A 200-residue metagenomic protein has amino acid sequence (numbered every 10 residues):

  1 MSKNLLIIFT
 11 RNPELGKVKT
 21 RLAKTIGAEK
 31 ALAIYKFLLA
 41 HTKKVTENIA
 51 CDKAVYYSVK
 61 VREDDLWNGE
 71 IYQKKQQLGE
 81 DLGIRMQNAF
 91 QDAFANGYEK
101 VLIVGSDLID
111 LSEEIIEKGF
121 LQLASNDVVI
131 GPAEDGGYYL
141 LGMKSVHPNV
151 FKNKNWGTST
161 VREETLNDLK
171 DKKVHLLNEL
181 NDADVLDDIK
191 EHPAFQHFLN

Functional and structural regions predicted by a protein language model:
M1-R21: N-terminal nucleotide-binding beta1-loop-alpha1 segment
A33-C51: A short, N-terminal amphipathic alpha-helix
C51-Q73: Acidic donor-binding segment of Leloir-type glycosyltransferases
W67-K100, T158: Short phosphate-binding loop-to-helix
L102-V104: Short aromatic-hydrophobic micro-motifs that form the base-stacking/packing surface for donor nucleotide recognition
I109-Y138: Conserved donor-nucleotide/metal-binding helix-loop-beta segment in metal-dependent transferases, i.e., the alpha-helix
H147-L166: Short, glycine-/small-residue-rich phosphate/pyrophosphate-handling segment
E163-N200: Conserved alpha/beta core of the MobA/IspD/sugar-nucleotide pyrophosphorylase nucleotidyltransferase superfamily
